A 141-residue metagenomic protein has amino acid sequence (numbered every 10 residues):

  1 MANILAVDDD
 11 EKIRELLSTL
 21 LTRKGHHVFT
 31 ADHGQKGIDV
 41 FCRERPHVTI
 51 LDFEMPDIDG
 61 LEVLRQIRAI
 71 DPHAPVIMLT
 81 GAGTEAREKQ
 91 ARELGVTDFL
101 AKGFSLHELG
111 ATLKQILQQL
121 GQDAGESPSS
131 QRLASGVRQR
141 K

Functional and structural regions predicted by a protein language model:
R14, P56, T84: The feature encodes the CheY-like receiver
E15-R23: Charged docking surfaces used in two-component/phosphorelay signaling
G25-D32, V40: Short hydrophobic/Thr-rich beta-strand motif most characteristic of the beta2 strand and flanking loop of CheY-like
H33-K36, D59-E62: Acidic catalytic/metal-coordinating carboxylates
E44-I50: Active-site beta3 strand of CheY-like receiver
E62, G83-L100: Alpha4 helix (beta4-alpha4-beta5 surface) of REC/receiver domains from two-component response regulators
A86, F104-L113: C-terminal output helix
